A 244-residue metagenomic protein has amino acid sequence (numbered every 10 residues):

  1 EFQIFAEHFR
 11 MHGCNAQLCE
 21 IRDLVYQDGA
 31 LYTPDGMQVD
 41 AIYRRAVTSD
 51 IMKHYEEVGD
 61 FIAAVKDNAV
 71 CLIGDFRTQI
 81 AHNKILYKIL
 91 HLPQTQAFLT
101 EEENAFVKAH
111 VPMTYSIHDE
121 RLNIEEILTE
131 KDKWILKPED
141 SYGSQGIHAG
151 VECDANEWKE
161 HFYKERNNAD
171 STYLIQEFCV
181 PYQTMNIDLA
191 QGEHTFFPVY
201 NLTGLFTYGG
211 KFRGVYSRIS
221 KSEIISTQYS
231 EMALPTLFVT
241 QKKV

Functional and structural regions predicted by a protein language model:
E1-V244: Domain-scale recognition of functional cores that engage charged ligands
